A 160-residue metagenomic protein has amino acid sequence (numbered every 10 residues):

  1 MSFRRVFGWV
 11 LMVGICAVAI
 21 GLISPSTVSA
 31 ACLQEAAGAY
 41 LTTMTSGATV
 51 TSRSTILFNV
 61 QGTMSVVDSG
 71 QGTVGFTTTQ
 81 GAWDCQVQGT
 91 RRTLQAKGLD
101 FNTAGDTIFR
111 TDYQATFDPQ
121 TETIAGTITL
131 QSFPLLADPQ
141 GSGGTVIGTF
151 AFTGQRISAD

Functional and structural regions predicted by a protein language model:
M1-V13: Bacterial N-terminal signal peptides that target proteins for export
V10-L22: Bacterial N-terminal signal peptides
C32-V50, T79-G81: Tryptophan-anchored aromatic micro-motifs
V50-R91, K97-L99: N-terminal glycine/threonine-rich, aromatic-flanked beta-hairpin/loop signature
R53-F58, T79-C85, F109-P119, F150-Q155: Hydrophobic/aromatic beta-strand elements that line small-molecule binding cavities or substrate pockets in beta-rich
T93-Q131: Acidic, glycine-rich flexible loop segments
L130-D160: Edge beta-strand at a domain terminus
